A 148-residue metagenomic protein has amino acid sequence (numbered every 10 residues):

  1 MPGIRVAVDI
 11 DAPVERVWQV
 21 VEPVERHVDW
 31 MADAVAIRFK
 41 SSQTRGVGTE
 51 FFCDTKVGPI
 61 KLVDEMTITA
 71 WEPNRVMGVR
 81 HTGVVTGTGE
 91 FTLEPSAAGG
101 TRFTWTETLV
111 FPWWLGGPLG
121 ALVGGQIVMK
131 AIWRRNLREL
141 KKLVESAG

Functional and structural regions predicted by a protein language model:
M1-K40, E139-G148: Hydrophobic ligand-binding cavity/cleft-lining segments
P2, A12, C53, G78 (+1 more regions): Residue-level detector of alpha-helix boundaries and kinks
V6-V8, D64-A70, T88-P95, E107: Hydrophobic/aromatic beta-strand elements that line small-molecule binding cavities or substrate pockets in beta-rich
D9-P13, D54-G58, E94-S96, T106-V110: Solvent-exposed residues in well-ordered beta-strands and their adjoining turns, especially edge/terminal strands
P13, R26, I60, V85 (+1 more regions): Short phosphate-engaging motifs
Q19-A34, G48-I60, V128: Short, solvent-exposed helix-to-loop capping segments enriched in aromatics
R38-T88, R102, R135-G148: Glycine-rich portal/gate segments that line the openings of hydrophobic small-molecule binding cavities
R80-R134, L140: Beta-strand/loop substructures that line and gate deep hydrophobic ligand-binding cavities in soluble
